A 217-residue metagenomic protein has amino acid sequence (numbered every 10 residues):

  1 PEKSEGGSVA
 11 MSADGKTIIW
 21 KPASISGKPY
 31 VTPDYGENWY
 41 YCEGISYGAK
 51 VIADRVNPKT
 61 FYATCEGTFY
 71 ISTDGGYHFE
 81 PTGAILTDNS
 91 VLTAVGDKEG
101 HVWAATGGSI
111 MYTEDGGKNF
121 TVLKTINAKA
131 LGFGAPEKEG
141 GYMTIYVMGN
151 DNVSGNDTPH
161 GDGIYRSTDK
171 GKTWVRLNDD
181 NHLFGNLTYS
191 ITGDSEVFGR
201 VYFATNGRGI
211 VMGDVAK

Functional and structural regions predicted by a protein language model:
P1-K3, C42-S46, G83-L86, L123-T125 (+1 more regions): Surface loop/turn motifs at the tips and blade-to-blade linkers of beta-strand repeat domains
S8-D14, V51-V56, V91-K98, G132-G140 (+1 more regions): Structural signature of eukaryotic scaffold interfaces centered on beta-propeller domains
S12, T32-P33, S72-T73, T113-E114 (+3 more regions): Conserved Ser/Thr-centered positions that define the repeating blades of beta-propeller domains
S24-G27, T68-F69, S109-M111, N150-N156 (+1 more regions): Short glycine/acidic-enriched loop and turn motifs that connect beta-strands
T87-N89, K124-G132, T173-S195: Conserved blade-ending motifs and adjacent loop-strand segments that build the rim/top face of beta-propeller domains
G96-K98, A105-M111, L123-K170: Loop/turn-rich, solvent-exposed surfaces of beta-rich toroidal or solenoidal domains
N181-K217: Blade-level signature of beta-propeller repeat domains, shared across WD40, Kelch, NHL, RCC1 and BNR/Asp-box propellers
